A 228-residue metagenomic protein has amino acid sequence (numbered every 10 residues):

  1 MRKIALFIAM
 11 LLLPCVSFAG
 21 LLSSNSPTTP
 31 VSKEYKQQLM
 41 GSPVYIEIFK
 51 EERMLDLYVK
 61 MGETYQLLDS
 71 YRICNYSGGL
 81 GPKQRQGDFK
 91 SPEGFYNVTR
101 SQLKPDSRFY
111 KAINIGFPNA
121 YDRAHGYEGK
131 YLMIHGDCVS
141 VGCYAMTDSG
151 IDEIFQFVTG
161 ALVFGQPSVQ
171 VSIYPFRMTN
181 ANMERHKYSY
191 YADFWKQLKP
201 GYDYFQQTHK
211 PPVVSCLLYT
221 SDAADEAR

Functional and structural regions predicted by a protein language model:
M1-I4: Positively charged n-region of N-terminal signal peptides that target proteins for export
G20-Q38: Extracellular/luminal recognition modules and glycoprotein regions
G41-L57, Y71-D137, T179-N182, R228: Long, compositionally biased stretches
R108, S149-E153, D193, Q197: Extracytoplasmic/secreted proteins, especially bacterial periplasmic and envelope-associated proteins
K130-M133, V139-S172, M178-M183: Surface-exposed interaction patches
Y219-R228: Single conserved hydrophobic/aromatic residue that forms the stacking wall/gate of nucleotide- or nucleobase-binding
